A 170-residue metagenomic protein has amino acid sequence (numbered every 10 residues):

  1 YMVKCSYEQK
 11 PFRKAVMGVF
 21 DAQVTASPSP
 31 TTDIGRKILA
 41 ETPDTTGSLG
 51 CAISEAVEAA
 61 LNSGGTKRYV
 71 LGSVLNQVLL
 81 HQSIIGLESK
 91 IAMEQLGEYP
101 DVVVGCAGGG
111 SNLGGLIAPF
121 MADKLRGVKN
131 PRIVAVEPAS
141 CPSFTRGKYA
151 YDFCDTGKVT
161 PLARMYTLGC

Functional and structural regions predicted by a protein language model:
Y1-C5, Y99-L113, I133: A short, small-residue-rich loop immediately preceding and capping a beta-strand
Y1-T46, F144-T156: Active-site-proximal loop->helix
M2, S27-P28, V70-V74, G105-G108 (+1 more regions): Short beta-strand segments
Q23, N130-R132: Residues at the starts of beta-strands that form the adenosine-phosphate
I38-L79, I85, L96-G97, A122-V128 (+1 more regions): Active-site/ligand-binding loops adjacent to catalytic centers
Q77-I85, G105-N112: Short, contiguous, pocket-lining structural segments that sit at or immediately flank catalytic/ligand-binding sites
L113-D123: Short Gly/Thr/Asp-enriched flexible loops that form oxyanion-binding sites at enzyme active sites
